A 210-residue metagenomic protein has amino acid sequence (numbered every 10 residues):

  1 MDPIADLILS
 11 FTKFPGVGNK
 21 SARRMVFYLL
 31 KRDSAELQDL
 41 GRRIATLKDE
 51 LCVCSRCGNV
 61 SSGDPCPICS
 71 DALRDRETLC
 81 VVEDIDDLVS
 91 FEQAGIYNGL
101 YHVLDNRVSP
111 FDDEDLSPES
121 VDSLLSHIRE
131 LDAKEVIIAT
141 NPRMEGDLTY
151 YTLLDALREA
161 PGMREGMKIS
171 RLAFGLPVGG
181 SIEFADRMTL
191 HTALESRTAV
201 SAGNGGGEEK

Functional and structural regions predicted by a protein language model:
D2-I4, L9, K13, R23-L88 (+2 more regions): Cys/His-rich Zn2+-binding cysteine-cluster or related metal-binding knuckle/ribbon modules and their
A5-L9, R23-F27, Q38, R42 (+8 more regions): Solvent-exposed alpha-helical segments within well-ordered globular domains of core cellular machineries
A22, D71-T140: Extended interfacial segments that mediate partner engagement and assembly in macromolecular machines
L37, D113-E114, G146-Y150: Alpha-helix N-cap/helix-start motif
D39, D64, D86, I96 (+6 more regions): Residue-level signal for pocket-adjacent positions within structured domains
C66, F91, D147-T149: Short glycine-/acidic-enriched loop or helix-start segments at secondary-structure transitions that form or flank
L125-K210: Long C-terminal interaction/binding lobes of large macromolecular proteins
